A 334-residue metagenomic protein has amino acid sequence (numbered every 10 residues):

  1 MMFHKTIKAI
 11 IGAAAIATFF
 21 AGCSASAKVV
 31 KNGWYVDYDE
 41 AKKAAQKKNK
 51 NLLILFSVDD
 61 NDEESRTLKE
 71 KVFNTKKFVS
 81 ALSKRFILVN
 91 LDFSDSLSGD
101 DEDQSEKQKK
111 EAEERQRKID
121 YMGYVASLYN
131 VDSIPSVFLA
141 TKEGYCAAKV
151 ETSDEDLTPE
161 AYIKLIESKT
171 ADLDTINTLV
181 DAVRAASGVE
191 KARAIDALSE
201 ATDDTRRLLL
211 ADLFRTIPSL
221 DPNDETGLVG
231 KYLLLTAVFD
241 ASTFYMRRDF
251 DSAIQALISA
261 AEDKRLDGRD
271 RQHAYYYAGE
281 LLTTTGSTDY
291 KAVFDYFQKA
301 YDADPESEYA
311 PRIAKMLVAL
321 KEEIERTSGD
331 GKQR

Functional and structural regions predicted by a protein language model:
V30-V36, S57-D60, T75-D120: Thiol-based oxidoreductase modules, predominantly thioredoxin-like and allied folds used for disulfide exchange
Y35-F78: Local sequence-structure signature of Cys/Sec-based thiol-disulfide redox active-site neighborhoods
K71-N74, S105-K118, Y124-D174: Non-catalytic, surface beta->alpha helical segment in thiol-disulfide oxidoreductase systems
N90, D172, T236-R248, T283-T288 (+1 more regions): Alpha-helical linker/edge segments of TPR/alpha-solenoid repeat scaffolds and analogous pre-/post-domain helices
V150, D156-L210: Charged, amphipathic alpha-helical linkers/stalks
T152, G188-V189, A201-L210, T216-K231 (+3 more regions): Short solvent-exposed coil/turn linkers within tandem alpha-helical repeat scaffolds
S168-L173, T202-L213, Y245-L257, D289-V293: Helix-turn-helix repeat elements of alpha-solenoid scaffolds
V180-D204, N223-F244, R269-L281, A319: Amphipathic alpha-helical repeat scaffolds of TPR domains
